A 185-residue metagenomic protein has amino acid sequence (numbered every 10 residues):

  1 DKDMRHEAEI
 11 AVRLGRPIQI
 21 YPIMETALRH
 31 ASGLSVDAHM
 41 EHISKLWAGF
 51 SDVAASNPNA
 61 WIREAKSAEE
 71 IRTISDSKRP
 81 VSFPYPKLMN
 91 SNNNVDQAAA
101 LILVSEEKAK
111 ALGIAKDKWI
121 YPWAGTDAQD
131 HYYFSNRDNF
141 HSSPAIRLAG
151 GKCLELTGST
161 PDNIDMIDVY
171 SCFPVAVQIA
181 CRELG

Functional and structural regions predicted by a protein language model:
D1-V95, A99-L101, E107-K108, A115-G185: Conserved "HGTGT" condensation-loop signature of ketosynthase/thiolase-family condensing enzymes that catalyze
